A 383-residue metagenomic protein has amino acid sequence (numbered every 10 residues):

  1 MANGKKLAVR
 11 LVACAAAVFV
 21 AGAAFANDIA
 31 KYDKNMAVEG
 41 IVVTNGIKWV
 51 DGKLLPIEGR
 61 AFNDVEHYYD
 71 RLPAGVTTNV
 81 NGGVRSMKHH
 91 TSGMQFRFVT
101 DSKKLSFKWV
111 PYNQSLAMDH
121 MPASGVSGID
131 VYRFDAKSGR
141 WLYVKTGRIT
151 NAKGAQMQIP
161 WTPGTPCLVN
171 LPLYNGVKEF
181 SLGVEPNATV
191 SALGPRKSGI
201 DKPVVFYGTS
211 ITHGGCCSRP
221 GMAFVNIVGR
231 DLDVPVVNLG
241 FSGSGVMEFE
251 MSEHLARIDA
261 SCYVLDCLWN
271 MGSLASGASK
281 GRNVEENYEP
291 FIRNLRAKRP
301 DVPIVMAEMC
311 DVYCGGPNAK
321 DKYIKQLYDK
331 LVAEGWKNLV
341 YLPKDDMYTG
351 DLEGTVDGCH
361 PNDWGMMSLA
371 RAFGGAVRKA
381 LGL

Functional and structural regions predicted by a protein language model:
A2-A8, A24-P203, R378-L383: N-terminal secretory targeting modules
K6, H89, F249-L383: Alpha-helical cap/lid subdomain in secreted, periplasmic, or secretory-pathway luminal O-acyl-processing enzymes
V12-A21: Bacterial N-terminal signal peptides
D201-V225: Catalytic nucleophile-elbow at a beta strand-turn-alpha helix junction centered on a G-D-S/GDSL motif, marking
P203, P235, V302-P303: Residues at the starts of beta-strands that form the adenosine-phosphate
S210-G215, V237-G243, W269-R282: Surface-exposed cleft-lining segments at the edges of enzyme active sites
H213, S218, V234-V237, M247-E250 (+1 more regions): Intrinsically disordered, low-complexity acidic regions
V225-N238, D329: Short helix-loop-beta junction
